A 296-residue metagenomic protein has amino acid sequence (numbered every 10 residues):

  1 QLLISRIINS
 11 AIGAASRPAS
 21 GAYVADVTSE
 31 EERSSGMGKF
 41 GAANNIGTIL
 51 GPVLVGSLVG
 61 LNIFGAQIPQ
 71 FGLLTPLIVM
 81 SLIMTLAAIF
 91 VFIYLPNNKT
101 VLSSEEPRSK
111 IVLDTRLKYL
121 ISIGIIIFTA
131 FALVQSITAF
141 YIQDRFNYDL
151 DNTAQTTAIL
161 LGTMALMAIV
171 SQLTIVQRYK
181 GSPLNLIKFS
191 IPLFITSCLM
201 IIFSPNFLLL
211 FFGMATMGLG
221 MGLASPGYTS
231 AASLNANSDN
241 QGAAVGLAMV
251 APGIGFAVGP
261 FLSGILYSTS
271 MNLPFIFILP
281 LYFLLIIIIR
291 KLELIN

Functional and structural regions predicted by a protein language model:
Q1-A15, L209-L223: Hydrophobic core of transmembrane alpha-helices in multi-pass small-molecule transporters, especially MFS/SLC-type
S5-N44: Cytoplasmic helix-loop-helix junction between adjacent transmembrane helices in 12-TM secondary transporters
F40-F92: Helix-loop-helix hairpin linking two adjacent transmembrane segments in secondary transporters
S81-V101, I286-L292: C-terminal membrane-cytosol helix-exit motif in multi-pass small-molecule transporters
P96-S122: Juxtamembrane intracellular "pre-TM" segments in multi-pass secondary transporters
I137-T156: Short amphipathic helix-loop junctions that connect adjacent transmembrane helices in Major Facilitator Superfamily/SLC
V170-P183, Y267: Helix-to-loop junctions at the C-terminal end of transmembrane segments in multipass secondary transporters
N185-M200: Structural signature of the two symmetry-related core transmembrane helices
